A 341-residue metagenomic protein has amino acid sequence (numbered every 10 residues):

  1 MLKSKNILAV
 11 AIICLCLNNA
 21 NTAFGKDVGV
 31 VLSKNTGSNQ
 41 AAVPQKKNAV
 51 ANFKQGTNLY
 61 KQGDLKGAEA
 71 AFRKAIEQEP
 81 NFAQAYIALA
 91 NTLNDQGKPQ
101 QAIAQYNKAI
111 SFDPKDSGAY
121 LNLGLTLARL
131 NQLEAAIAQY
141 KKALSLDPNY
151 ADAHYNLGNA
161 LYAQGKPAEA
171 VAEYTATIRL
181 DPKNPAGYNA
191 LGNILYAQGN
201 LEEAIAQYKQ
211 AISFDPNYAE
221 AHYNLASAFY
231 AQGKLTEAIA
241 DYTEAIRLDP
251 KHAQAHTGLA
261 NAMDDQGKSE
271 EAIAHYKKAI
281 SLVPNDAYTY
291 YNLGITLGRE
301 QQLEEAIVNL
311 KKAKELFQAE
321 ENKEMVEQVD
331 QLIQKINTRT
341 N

Functional and structural regions predicted by a protein language model:
L2, I7-V10, D27-K47, Y291 (+1 more regions): Terminal, low-structured helical/coil segments at or just beyond the last alpha-helical repeat
K47-Q84, N91-D95, L125-R129, N159-A163 (+1 more regions): Alpha-helical segment of the N-proximal tetratricopeptide repeat
K61-K74, D95-K108, G118, A128-K142 (+9 more regions): Structural signature of tandem alpha-helical TPR/SEL1-like repeats, specifically the intra-repeat loop/turn
R247-V326: Ankyrin-repeat and related helical/solenoid repeat scaffolds used for protein-protein interactions
